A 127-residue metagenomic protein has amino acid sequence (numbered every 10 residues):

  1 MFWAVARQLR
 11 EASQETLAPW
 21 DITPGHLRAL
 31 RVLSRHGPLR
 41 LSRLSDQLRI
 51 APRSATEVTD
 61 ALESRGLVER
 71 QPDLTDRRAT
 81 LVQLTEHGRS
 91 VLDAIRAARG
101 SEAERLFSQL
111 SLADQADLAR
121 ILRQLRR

Functional and structural regions predicted by a protein language model:
W3, R7, E11-S54, R65: N-terminal helix-turn-helix DNA-binding core of bacterial DNA-binding proteins
R10, P38, D60-R123: Charged, amphipathic alpha-helical coiled-coil/dimerization segments
